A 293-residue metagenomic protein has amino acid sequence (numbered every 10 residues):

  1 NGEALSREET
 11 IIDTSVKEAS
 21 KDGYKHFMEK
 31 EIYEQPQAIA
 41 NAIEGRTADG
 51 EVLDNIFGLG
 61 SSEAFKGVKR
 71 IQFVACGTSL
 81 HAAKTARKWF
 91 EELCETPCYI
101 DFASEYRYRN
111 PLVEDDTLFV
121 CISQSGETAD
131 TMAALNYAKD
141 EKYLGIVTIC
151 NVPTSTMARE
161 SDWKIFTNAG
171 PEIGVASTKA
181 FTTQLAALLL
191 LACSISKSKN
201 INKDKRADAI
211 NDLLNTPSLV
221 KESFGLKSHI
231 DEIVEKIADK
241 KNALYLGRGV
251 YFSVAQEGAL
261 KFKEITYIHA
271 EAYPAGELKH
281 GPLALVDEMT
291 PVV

Functional and structural regions predicted by a protein language model:
G2-A4, I12, E44-G45, F90-C94 (+4 more regions): N-terminal start-of-chain detector that recognizes signal peptides and the immediate post-cleavage beginning
G2-S62: Catalytic P-loop NTP-binding/switch module of NTPases
A4-L5, L80-H81, Y251-S253: Short, acidic Gly/Pro/Ser/Thr-rich loop/turn segments
E9, A83-T85, A255-E257: Short, glycine/acidic-enriched capping/hinge loops at junctions between secondary-structure elements
T10, I32, E51-V52, T78 (+4 more regions): A short linear-motif detector with a strong N-terminal bias
A19, E31, S62-F65, R109-V113 (+5 more regions): Replace "in large, NTP-powered and nucleic-acid-processing enzymes" with "in large, NTP-powered factors and other
Q35-Q72, P153, W163-P291: Active-site phosphate/pyrophosphate-binding segments
K66-N215, R248, V292-V293: Glycine-rich phosphate-binding loops that contact phosphosugars or nucleotide phosphates
